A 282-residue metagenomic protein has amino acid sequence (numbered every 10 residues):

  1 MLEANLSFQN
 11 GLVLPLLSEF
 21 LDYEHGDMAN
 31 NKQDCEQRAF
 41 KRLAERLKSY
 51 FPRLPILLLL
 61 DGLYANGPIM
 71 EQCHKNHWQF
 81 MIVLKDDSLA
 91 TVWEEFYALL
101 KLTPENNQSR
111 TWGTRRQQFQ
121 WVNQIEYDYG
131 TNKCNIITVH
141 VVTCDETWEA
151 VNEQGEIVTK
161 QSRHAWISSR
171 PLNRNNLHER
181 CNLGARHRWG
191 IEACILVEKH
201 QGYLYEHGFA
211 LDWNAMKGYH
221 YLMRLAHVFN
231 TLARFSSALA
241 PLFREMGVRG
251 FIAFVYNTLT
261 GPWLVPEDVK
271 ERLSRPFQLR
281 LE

Functional and structural regions predicted by a protein language model:
M1-Q79: Conserved, well-structured functional cores that handle cations and Mg-NTP chemistry
S18-E45, S49, P55, Y97-W112 (+2 more regions): Hydrophobic, well-ordered secondary-structure segments that either form specific early membrane-associated helices used
Q33-F40, H178, G218, L222: Short, charged, low-complexity patches
H74, V158-K160, Y219: A short, structural micro-pattern
K85-R188: An anionic, glycine-rich sequence signature occurring as long contiguous blocks
N107-E126, H200-E282: A short, flexible helix-boundary coil/loop motif
N175-A210: Short amphipathic alpha-helical "interface-anchor" segments enriched in bulky aromatics
